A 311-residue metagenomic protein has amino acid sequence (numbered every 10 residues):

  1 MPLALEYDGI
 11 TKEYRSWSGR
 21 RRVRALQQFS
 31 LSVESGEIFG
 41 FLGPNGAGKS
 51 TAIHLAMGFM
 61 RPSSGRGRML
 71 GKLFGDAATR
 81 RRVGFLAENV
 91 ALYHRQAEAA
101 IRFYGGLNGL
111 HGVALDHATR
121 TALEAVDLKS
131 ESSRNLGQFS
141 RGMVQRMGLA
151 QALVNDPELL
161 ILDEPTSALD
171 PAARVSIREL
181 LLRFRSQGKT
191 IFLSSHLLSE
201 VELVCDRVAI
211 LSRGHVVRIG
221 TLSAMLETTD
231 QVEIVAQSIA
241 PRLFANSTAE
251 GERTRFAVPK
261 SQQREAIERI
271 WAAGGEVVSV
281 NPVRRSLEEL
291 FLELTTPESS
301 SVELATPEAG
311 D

Functional and structural regions predicted by a protein language model:
M1-Y7, K12-Q28, S35: A short, flexible loop at the N-terminus of ABC-type nucleotide-binding domains that lies
G65-T79: Conserved ABC transporter NBD signature motif
R102, G106, V113-E131: Conserved ABC ATPase "signature" region
L160-E164: Catalytic Walker B motif of ABC-type/P-loop ATPase nucleotide-binding domains
I219-G220: ABC ATPase "signature
E227-P297: Short, charged/small-residue-rich alpha-helical element at the C-terminal edge of ABC transporter nucleotide-binding
